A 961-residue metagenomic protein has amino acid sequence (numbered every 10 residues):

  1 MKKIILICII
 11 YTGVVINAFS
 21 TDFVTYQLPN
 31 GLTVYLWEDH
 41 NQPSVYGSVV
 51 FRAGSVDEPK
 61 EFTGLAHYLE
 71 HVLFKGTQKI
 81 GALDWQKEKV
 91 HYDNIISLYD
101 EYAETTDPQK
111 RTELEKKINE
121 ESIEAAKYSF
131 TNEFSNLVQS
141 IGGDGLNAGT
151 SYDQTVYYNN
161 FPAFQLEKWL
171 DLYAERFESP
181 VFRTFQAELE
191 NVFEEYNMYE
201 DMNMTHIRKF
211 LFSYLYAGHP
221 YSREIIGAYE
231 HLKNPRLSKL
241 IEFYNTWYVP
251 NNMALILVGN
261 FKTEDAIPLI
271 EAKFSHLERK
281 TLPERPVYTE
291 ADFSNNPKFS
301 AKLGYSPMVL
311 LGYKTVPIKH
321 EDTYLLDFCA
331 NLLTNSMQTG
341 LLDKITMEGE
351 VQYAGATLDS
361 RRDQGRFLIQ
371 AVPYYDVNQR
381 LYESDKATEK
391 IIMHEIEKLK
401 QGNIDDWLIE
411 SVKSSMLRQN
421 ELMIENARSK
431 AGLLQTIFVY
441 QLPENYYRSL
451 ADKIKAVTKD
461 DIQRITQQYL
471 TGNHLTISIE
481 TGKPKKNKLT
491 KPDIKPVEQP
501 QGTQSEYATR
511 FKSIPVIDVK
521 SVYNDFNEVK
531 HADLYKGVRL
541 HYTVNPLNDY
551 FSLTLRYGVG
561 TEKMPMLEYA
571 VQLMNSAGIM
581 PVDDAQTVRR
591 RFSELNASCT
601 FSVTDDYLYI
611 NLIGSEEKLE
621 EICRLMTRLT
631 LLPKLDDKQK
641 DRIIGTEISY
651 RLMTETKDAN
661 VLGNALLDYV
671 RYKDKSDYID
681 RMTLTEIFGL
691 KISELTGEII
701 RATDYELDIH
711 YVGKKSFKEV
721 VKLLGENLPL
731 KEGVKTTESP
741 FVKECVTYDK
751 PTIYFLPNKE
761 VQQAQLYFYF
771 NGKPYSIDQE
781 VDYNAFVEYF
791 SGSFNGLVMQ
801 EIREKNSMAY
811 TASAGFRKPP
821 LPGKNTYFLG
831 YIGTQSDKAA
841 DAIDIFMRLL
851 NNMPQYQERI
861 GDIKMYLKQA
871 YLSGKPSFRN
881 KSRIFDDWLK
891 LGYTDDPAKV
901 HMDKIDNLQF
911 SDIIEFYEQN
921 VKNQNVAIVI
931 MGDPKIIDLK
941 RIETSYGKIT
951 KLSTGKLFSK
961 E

Functional and structural regions predicted by a protein language model:
I4-V14: Sec-dependent N-terminal signal peptides
F19-T33, K262-A301, Q338, D343 (+7 more regions): Proteolytic maturation boundary segments
W37, Q42-S55, G64-L65, A82-E175 (+15 more regions): M16 family metallopeptidases and their MPP-like homologs
K60, V72-D84: Metal-associated gating/positioning segment near the N- to mid-region
T63-H71, K75, M564-Q572, N784 (+1 more regions): Active-site recognition of the HExxH zinc-binding catalytic motif
E175-F182, F274-T281, I392-I404, T627-D637 (+3 more regions): A common structural junction motif
F193-E200: Carboxylate/His-rich catalytic cores and anion/metal-binding grooves
